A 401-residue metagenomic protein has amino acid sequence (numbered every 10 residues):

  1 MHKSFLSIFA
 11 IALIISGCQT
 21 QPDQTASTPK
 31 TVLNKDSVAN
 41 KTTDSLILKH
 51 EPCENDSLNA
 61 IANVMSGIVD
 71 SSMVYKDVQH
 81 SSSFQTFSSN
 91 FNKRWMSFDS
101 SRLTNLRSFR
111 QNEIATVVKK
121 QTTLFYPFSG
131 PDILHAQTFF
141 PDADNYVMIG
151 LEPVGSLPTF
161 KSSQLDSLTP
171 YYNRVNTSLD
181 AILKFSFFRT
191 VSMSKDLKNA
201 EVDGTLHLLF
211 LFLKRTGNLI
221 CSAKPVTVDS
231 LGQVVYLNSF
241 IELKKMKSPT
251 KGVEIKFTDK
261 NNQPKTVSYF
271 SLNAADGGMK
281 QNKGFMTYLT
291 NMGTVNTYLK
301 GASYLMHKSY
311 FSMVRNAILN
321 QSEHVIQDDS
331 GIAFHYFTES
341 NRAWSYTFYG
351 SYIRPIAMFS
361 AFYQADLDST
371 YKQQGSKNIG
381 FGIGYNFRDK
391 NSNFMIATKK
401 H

Functional and structural regions predicted by a protein language model:
H2-I8: Sec-dependent signal peptide recognition, specifically the positively charged N-region followed immediately by
I15-G17: C-terminal motif of bacterial Sec signal peptides marking the signal peptidase cleavage site
Q19-Q21: Bacterial signal peptide processing site
A26-L179, T266-H401: Non-globular targeting/processing and membrane-anchoring segments
K120-T123, I182-F185, G217-N218: Loop/turn elements at helix/coil->beta-strand transitions in domains of secreted/extracellular proteins
S129-F140, F185-F210: Short, thiol/selenol-centered motifs that function as redox-active sites or metal-ligating centers
K161-F187, Q233-K251: Short, intrinsically disordered low-complexity segments
K214-T287: Active-site/pore-lining binding-face segments in mid-to-C-terminal subdomains
